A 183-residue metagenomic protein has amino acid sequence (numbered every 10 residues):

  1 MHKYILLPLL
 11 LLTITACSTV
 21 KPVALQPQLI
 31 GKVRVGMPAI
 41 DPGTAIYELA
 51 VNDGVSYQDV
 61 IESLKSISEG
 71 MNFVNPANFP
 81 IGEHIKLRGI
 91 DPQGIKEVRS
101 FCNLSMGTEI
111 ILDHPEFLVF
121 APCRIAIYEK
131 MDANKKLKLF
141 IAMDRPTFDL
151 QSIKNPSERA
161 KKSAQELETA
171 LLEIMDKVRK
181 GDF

Functional and structural regions predicted by a protein language model:
M1-Y4: Positively charged n-region of N-terminal signal peptides that target proteins for export
T13-A16: C-terminal motif of bacterial Sec signal peptides marking the signal peptidase cleavage site
S18-V20: Bacterial signal peptide processing site
V23-M71, K180: Terminal, regulation- and interaction-focused segments at domain boundaries
I46-V55, K96, I153-K162: Second-shell loop/turn segments in exported
E69-G70, A77-F120: Compact, glycine-rich, soluble single-domain proteins
I125-S157: Beta-strand/loop substructures that line and gate deep hydrophobic ligand-binding cavities in soluble
R145-F183: C-terminal partner/receptor-binding element of secreted or periplasmic proteins
